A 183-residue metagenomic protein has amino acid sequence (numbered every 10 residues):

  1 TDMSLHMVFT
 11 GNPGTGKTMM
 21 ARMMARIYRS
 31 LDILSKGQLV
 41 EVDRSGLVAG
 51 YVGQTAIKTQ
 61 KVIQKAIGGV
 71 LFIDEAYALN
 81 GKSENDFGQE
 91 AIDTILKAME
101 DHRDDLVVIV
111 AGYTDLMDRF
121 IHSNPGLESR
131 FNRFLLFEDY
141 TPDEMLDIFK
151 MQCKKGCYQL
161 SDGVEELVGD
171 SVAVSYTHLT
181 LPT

Functional and structural regions predicted by a protein language model:
M3-K36: Walker A/P-loop
T18, V42, T59, D74 (+3 more regions): Conserved RecA-like P-loop NTPase ATPase core
L31-D32, H122, F137-Y176: Conserved C-terminal "switch" segment of AAA+ ATPases
E41-A66: Short glycine-rich substrate-engagement loop in P-loop NTPases that contacts/grips substrate
G46-V48, Y77-L79, Y113-D118, D139-M145: Conserved nucleotide-binding/hydrolysis micro-motifs of P-loop NTPases
I67-T94, F120: Conserved AAA+/SF3 P-loop NTPase catalytic/coupling segment centered on the Walker-B
A78, I92-L136, K155: Canonical AAA+ ATPase core
T177-T183: Conserved small/polar residues in nucleotide/adenosyl-binding loops
